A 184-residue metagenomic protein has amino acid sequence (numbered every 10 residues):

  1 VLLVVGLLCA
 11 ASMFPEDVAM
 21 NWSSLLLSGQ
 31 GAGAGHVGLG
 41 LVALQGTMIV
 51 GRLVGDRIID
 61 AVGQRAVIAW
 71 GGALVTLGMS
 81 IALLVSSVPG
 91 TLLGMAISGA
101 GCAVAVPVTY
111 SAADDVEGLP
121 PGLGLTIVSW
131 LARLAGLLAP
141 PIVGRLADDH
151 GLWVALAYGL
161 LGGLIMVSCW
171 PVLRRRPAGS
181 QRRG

Functional and structural regions predicted by a protein language model:
V1-I49: Extracytoplasmic gate region of multi-pass secondary transporters
A10, V42-G46, A73, T126-L134: Transmembrane alpha-helical cores of Major Facilitator Superfamily
G51-Q64, A147-D148: Helix-to-loop junctions at the C-terminal end of transmembrane segments in multipass secondary transporters
A66-I81, L160: Structural signature of the two symmetry-related core transmembrane helices
G78, P89-I97: Paired small-residue
V104-E117: Intracellular juxtamembrane helix-capping segments at the cytosolic ends of symmetry-related transmembrane helices
L119-L152, G159: A late C-terminal transmembrane helix in Major Facilitator Superfamily
L156-V172: Symmetry-related core transmembrane helices of the 12-TM Major Facilitator Superfamily/SLC fold
